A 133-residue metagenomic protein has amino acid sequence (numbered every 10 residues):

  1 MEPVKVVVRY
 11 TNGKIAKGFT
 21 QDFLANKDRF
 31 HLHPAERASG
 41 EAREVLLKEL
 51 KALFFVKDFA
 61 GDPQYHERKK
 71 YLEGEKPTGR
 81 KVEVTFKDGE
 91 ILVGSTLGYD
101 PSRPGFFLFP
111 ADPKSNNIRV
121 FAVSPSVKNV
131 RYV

Functional and structural regions predicted by a protein language model:
M1-V133: Conserved RNA-binding domains used in RNP assembly and mRNA/RNA metabolism
